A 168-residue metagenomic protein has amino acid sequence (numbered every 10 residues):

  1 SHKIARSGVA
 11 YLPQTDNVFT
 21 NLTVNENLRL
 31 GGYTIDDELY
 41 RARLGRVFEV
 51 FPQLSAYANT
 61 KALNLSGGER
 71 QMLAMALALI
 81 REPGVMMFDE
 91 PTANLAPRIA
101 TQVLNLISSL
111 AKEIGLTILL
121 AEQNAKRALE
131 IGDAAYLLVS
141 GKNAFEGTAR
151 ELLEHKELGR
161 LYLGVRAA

Functional and structural regions predicted by a protein language model:
S1-D16, T20, E38-L44, A56-N59 (+1 more regions): ABC ATPase NBD coupling module
S1-K3, V24-A42, V50-P52, G147 (+1 more regions): ABC-type ATPase nucleotide-binding domains, specifically the catalytic core motifs of the NBD
K61-L65: Conserved ABC ATPase signature
A78-L79: ABC ATPase C-loop
E82: Conserved catalytic motifs of ABC-family nucleotide-binding domains
M86-E90: Catalytic Walker B motif of ABC-type/P-loop ATPase nucleotide-binding domains
T101-I114: Helical segment within the ABC ATPase nucleotide-binding domain
